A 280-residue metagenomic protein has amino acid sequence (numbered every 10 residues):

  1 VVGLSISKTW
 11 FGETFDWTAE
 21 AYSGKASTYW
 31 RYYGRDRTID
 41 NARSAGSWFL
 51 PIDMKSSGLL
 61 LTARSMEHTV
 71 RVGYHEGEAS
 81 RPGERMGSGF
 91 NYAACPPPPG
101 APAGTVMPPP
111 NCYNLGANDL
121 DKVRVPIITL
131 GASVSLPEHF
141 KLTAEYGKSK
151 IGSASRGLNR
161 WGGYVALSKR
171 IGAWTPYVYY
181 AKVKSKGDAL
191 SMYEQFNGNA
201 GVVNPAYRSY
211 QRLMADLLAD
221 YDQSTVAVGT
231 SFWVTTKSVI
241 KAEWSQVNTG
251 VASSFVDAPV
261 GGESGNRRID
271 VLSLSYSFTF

Functional and structural regions predicted by a protein language model:
V1-G3, M54, S65, V125 (+1 more regions): A structural signal for well-ordered alpha-helical scaffolds and beta->alpha junctions
V1-L60, N91-A94, P98-P109, A206: Surface-exposed coil loops of outer-membrane beta-barrel proteins
K8, A21-K25, A63, Y74-E76 (+1 more regions): Short, structured patches in soluble enzyme cores that scaffold and shape functional sites
F11-A19, W30, R64-E67, R71 (+3 more regions): Short loop/turn motifs that connect adjacent beta-strands in outer-membrane beta-barrel proteins
W17-A19, S57, H68, P126-I128 (+1 more regions): Structural beta-strand/beta-sheet cores of well-ordered domains, especially the beta-sheet scaffolds that support
F49-D53, L60, R64, L120-I127 (+1 more regions): Short, contiguous, pocket-lining structural segments that sit at or immediately flank catalytic/ligand-binding sites
S57-M66, V72-A79: Central/C-terminal regulatory/activation regions of fungal transcription factors
V72-S80, R85-F280: Outer-membrane beta-barrel pore domains
